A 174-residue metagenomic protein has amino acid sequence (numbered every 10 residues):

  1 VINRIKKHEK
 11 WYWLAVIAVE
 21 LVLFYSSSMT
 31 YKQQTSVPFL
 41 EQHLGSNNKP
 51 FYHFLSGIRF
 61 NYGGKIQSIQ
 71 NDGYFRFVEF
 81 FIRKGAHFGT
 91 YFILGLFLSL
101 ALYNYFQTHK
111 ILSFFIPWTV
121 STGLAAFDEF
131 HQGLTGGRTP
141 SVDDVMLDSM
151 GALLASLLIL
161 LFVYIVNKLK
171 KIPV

Functional and structural regions predicted by a protein language model:
V1-G133, S149, L153-V174: Bulky hydrophobic segments
G133-P140: Catalytic Zn2+-binding segment of zinc metalloproteases
V142-M146, M150: Individual transmembrane alpha-helices with interfacial aromatic-anchor signatures
